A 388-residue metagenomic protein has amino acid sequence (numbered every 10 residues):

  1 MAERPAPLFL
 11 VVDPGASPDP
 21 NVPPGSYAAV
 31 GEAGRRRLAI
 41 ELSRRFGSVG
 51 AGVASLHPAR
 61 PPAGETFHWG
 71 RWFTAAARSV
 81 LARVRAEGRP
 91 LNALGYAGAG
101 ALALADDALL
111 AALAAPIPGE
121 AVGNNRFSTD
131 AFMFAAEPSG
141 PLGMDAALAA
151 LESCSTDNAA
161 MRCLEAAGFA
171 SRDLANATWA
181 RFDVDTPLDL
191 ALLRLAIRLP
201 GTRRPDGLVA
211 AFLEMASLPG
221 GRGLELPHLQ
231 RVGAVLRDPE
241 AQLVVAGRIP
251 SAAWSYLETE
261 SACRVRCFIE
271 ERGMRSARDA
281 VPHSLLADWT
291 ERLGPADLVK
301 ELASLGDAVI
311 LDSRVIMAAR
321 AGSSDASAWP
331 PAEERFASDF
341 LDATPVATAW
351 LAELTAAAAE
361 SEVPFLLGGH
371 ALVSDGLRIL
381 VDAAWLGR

Functional and structural regions predicted by a protein language model:
M1-N21, D382: N-terminal nucleotide-binding beta1-loop-alpha1 segment
F9-S17, P58-A59, R126, F134-E137 (+1 more regions): Short loop/turn segments at strand-loop or loop-helix junctions that form parts of catalytic or ligand-binding pockets
G34-A51: A short, N-terminal amphipathic alpha-helix
A54-E87: Active-site-proximal specificity loops/subdomain of glycosyltransferases
P90-G100: Short beta-strand-to-loop acidic/aromatic patch adjacent to the donor-nucleotide binding site
A101-S128: Conserved donor-nucleotide/metal-binding helix-loop-beta segment in metal-dependent transferases, i.e., the alpha-helix
P118-V122, E137-A167: Short, glycine-/small-residue-rich phosphate/pyrophosphate-handling segment
S155-R388: Conserved alpha/beta core of the MobA/IspD/sugar-nucleotide pyrophosphorylase nucleotidyltransferase superfamily
